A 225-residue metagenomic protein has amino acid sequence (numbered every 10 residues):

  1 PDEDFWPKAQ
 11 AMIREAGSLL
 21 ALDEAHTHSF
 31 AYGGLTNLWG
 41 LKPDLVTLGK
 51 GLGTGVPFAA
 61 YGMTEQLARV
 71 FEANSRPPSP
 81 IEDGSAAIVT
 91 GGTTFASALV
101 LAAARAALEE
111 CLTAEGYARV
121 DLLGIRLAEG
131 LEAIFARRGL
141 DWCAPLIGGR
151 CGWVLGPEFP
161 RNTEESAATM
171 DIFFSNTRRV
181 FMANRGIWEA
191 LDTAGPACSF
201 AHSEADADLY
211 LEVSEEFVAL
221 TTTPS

Functional and structural regions predicted by a protein language model:
P1-S225: Conserved N-terminal phosphate-binding loop of PLP-dependent enzymes in the Aspartate aminotransferase
